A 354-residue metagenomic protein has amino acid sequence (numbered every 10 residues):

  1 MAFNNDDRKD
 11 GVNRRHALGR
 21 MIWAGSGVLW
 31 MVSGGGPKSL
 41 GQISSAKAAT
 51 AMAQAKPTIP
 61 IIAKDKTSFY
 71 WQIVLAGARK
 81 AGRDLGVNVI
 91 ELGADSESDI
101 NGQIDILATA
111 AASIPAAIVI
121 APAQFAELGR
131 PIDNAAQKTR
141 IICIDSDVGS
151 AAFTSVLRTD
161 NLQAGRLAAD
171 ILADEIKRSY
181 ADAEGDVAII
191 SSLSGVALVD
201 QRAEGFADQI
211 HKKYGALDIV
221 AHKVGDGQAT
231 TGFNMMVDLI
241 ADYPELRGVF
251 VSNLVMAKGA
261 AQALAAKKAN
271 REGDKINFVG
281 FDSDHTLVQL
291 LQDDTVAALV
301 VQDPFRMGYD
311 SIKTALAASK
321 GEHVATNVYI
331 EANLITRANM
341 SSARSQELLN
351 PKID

Functional and structural regions predicted by a protein language model:
M1-H16, W23-G34, K38-L40: N-terminal secretory signal peptides
V32-I59: C-terminal segment of N-terminal export signals and the immediately downstream linker at the start of the mature
A55, I190-S194, L198, I210 (+1 more regions): Hinge/cleft segment of the Venus flytrap/periplasmic-binding protein
I62-L75, E91-G102, Q124, S146 (+6 more regions): Hinge/beta->alpha junction and helix N-cap segments in small-molecule ligand-binding domains
A76-G93, K212-A216: Signal peptide-proximal N-terminal region of secreted/periplasmic/extracellular or secretory-lumen proteins
A117-Q137, F206, V224-L290: Hydrophobic alpha-helical
F125-Q163, D186, D282-Q292, A297 (+1 more regions): Flexible loop/hinge segments that line or gate small-molecule binding clefts
D160-A188: A conserved helix-loop-strand patch within extracytoplasmic ligand-binding domains of the periplasmic binding
